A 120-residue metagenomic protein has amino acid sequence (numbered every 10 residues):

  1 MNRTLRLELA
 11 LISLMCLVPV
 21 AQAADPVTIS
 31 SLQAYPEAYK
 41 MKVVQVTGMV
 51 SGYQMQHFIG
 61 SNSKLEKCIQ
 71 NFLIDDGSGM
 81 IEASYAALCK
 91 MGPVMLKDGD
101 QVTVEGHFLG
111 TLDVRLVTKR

Functional and structural regions predicted by a protein language model:
M1-L7: Positively charged n-region of N-terminal signal peptides that target proteins for export
E8-V18: Bacterial N-terminal signal peptides
Q22-R120: OB-fold and OB-like single-stranded nucleic-acid-recognition modules and their adjacent interaction interfaces
